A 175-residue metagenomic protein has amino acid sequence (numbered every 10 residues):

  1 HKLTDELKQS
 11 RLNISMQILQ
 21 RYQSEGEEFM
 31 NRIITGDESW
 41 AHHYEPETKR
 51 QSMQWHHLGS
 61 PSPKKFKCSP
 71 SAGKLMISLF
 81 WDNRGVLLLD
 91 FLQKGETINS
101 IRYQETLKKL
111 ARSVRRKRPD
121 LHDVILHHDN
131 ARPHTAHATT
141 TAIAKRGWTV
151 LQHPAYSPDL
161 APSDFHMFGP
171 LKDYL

Functional and structural regions predicted by a protein language model:
H1-L175: Surface/interface recognition patches
